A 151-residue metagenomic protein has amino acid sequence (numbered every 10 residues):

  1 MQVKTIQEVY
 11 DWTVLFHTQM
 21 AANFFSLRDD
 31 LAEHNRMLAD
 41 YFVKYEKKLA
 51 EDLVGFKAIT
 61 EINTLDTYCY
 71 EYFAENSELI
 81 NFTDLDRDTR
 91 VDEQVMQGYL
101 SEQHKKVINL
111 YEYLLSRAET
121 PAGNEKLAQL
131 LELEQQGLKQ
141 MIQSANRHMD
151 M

Functional and structural regions predicted by a protein language model:
M1-L31, E93-R117: Alpha-helical bundle segments that constitute or directly flank the non-heme di-iron/ferroxidase center
M1-Q7, N81-Q94, N146-M151: Membrane-interacting alpha-helical segments
Y10-F24, A39-K57, H104-V107, L130-M141: Alpha-helical transition-metal enzyme core signature, strongest for iron centers
A32-R36, I62, T120: Alpha-helix boundary/capping and short turn/kink residues
L53, K57-T60, T64, A145-H148: Leucine-rich amphipathic alpha-helices with coiled-coil/heptad-repeat character
A58-V91: Carboxylate-rich helix-loop segments that flank metal/cofactor sites and access channels in metalloenzymes
Q103-M151: Preference for long, well-ordered alpha-helical segments
